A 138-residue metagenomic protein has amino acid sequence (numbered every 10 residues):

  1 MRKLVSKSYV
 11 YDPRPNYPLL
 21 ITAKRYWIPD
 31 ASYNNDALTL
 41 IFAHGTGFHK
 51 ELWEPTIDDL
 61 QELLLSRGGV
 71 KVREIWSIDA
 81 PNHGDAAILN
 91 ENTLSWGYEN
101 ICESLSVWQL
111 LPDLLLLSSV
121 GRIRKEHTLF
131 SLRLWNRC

Functional and structural regions predicted by a protein language model:
M1-F42, L63-E74: Alpha/beta-hydrolase fold catalytic core
R14-Y17, K71-W135: Active-site loop/oxyanion-hole signature of alpha/beta-hydrolase fold enzymes
K24-W27, E54-L65, L111-S118: Short, well-ordered amphipathic alpha-helices
N34-I88: Conserved HGGG/HGGXW glycine-rich cap/lid loop of the alpha/beta-hydrolase fold
